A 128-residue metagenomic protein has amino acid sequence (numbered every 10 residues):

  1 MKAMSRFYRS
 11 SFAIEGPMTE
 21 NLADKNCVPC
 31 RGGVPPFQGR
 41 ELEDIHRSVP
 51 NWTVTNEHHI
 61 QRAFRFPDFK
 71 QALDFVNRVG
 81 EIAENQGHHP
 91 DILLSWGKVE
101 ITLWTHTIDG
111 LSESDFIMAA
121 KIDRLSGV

Functional and structural regions predicted by a protein language model:
M1-P17: Short, Lys/Arg-enriched N-terminal segments with co-localized hydrophobic residues within the first ~10-30 amino acids
I14-N51, T55-L73, N77-V128: Long, contiguous binding/interaction regions
